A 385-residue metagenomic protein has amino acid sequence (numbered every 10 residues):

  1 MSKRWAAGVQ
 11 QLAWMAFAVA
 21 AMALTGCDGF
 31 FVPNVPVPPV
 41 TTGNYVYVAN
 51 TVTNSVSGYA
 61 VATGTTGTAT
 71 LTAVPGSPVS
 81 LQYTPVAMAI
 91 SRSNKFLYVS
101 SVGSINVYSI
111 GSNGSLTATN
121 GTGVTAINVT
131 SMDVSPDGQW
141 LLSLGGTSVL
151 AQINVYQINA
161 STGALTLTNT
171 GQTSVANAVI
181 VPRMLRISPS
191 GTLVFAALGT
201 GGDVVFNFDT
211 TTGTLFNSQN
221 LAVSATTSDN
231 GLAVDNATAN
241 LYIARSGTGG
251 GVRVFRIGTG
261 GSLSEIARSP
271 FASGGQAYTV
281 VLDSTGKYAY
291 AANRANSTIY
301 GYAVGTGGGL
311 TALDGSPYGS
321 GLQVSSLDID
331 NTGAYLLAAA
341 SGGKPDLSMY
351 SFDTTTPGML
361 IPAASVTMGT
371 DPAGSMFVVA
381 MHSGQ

Functional and structural regions predicted by a protein language model:
S2, F17-A49: Bacterial Sec-dependent N-terminal signal peptides
V40-T42, I90-N94, V134-D137, I187-S190 (+4 more regions): Residue-level detector of Asp-centered blade-edge/turn motifs that repeat once per structural unit in beta-propeller
T51, V102, G145-S148, I158 (+7 more regions): Short loop/turn segments immediately following the C-termini of beta-strands
G58-A69, V107-S115, V155-A164, V205-T214 (+3 more regions): Short loop/turn segments immediately following beta-strands, especially the blade-tip and inter-blade linker loops
T72-S80, T117-V124, L167-A176, F216-V223 (+3 more regions): A short beta-strand motif characteristic of beta-propeller blades
T84-A89, I127-D133, V179-R186, T227-A233 (+3 more regions): Repeated scaffold domains used in trafficking and secretory/extracellular systems, primarily beta-propellers
G342, D346-S351, T355-P357, I361-Q385: Blade-level signature of beta-propeller repeat domains, shared across WD40, Kelch, NHL, RCC1 and BNR/Asp-box propellers
